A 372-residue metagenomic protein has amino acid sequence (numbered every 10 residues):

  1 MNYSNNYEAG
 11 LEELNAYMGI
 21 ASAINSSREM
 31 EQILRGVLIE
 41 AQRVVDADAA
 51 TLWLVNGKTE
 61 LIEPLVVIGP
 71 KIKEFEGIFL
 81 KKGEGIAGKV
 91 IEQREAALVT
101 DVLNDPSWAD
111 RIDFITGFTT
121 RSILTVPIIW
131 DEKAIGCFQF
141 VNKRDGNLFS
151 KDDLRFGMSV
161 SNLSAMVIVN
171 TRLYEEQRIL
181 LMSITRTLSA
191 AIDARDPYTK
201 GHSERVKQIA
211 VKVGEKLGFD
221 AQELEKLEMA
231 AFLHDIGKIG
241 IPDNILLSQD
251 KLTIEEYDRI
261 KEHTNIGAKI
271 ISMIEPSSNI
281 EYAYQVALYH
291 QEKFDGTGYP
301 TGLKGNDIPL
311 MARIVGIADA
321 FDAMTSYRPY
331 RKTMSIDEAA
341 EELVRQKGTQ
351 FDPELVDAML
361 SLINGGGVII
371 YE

Functional and structural regions predicted by a protein language model:
M1-A9, K73-E74, I135, V141-V160 (+3 more regions): Regulatory loop-to-helix N-cap segments in sensory/regulatory domains that couple ligand/signal detection
M1-Q32, R43, E175-T187: Signal-transmission linkers at sensory-effector interfaces
M1-S4, E92-A96, D131, F156-E176 (+6 more regions): Signal-transmission/dimerization alpha-helices at domain junctions
M18, S26-L65, E74-E76, E84 (+2 more regions): Helix-loop-beta substructure at the N-terminus of cytosolic sensory domains that couple signal/ligand detection
T51, R121-I129: A short, aliphatic-rich beta-strand micro-motif
V55, E63-L65, I72-S107: Regulatory sensory and allosteric helical modules in signal-transduction proteins and certain transcription factors
L61, I72-E74, T100-S122, K143-N147 (+1 more regions): Signal-transducing coupling segments at domain and membrane junctions
G117, K151, S189, D193-E372: Metal-dependent catalytic cores of enzymes that make or break cyclic nucleotides and related phosphoester linkages
